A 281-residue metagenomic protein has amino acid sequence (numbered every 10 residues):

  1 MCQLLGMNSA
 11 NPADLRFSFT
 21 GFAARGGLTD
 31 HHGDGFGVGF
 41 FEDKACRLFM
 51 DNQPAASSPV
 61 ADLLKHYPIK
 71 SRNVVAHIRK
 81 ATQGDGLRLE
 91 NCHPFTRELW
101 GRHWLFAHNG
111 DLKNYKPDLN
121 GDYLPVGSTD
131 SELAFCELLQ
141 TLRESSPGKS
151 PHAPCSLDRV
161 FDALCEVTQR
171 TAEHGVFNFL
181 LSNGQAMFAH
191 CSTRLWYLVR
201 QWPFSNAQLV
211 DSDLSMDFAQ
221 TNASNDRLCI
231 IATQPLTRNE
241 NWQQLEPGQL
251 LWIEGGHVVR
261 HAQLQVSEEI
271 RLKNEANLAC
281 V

Functional and structural regions predicted by a protein language model:
M1-P59, A207, L250, V258-C280: Extreme N-terminus nucleophile/cap motif
C2, W104-N114, I253: Conserved beta-strand-loop-short alpha-helix elements that form and flank the Mn2+/Mg2+-coordinating active site
G35-A81, C191-R194: Structured interaction and signal-relay segments at domain junctions
N52-L64, I78-G101, D118-G121: Short acidic (Asp/Glu) patches
N114-K116, N120-P147: Glycine-rich phosphate-binding loop plus the immediately following alpha-helix
G127-D130, T193-M216: Gly/Ser/Thr-rich active-site loops/lids in small-molecule metabolic enzymes that frequently grip phosphoryl groups
K149-T193: Catalytic core of PPM/PP2C metal-dependent serine/threonine phosphatase domains
N206-L250: A conserved acidic, glycine/proline-rich C-terminal tail/linker
